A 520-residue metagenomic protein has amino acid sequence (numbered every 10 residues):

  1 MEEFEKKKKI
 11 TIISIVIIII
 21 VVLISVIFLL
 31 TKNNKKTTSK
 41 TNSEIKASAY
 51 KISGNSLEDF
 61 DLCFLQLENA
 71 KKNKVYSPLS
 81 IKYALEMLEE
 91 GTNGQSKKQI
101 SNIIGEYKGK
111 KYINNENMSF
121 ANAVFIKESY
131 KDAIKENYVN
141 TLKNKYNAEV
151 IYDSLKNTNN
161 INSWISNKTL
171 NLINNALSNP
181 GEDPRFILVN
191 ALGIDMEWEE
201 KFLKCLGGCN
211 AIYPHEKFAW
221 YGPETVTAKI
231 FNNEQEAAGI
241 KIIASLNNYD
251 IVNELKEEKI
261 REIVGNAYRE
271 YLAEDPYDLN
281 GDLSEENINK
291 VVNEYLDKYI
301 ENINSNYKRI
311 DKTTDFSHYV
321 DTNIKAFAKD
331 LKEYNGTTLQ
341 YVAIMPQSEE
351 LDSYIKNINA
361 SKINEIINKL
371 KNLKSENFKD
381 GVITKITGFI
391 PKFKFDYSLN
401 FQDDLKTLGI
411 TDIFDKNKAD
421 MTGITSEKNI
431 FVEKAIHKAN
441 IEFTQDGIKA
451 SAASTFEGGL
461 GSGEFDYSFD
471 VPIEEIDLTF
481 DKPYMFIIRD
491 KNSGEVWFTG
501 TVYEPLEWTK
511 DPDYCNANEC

Functional and structural regions predicted by a protein language model:
M1-K7: N-terminal Lys/Arg-rich, disordered targeting/topogenic segments
T11-L155, S163, C515-A517: Detector for small/aliphatic-rich hydrophobic stretches
I18, V75, A176-N179, I476-D477: Surface-exposed acidic, glycine-flexible loop patches that form ligand/cofactor-binding and adhesion interfaces
K71, I81, G109-Y354, L373-V471: Non-catalytic, conformational "gating/processing" segments within enzyme and secreted inhibitor domains
L188, V320-I344, Y467-E519: Extended hydrophobic
F327, N359, I363-E365, K371: Acidic, serine/threonine- and glycine-rich low-complexity intrinsically disordered segments that serve as flexible
I358-A360, E457-G459, Y503: Short, solvent-exposed amphipathic alpha-helical segments in soluble enzyme and RNA/protein-processing domains
I366-S375, T499: Domain-wide signal for the mature, well-folded portions of proteins, strongly enriched in nucleus-encoded organellar
